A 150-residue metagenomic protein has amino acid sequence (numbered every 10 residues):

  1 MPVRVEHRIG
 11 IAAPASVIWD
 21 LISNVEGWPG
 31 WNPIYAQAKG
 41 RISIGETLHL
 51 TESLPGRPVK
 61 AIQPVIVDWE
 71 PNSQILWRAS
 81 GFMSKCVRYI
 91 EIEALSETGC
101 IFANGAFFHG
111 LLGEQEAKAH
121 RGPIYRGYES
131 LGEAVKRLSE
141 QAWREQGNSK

Functional and structural regions predicted by a protein language model:
M1-G10, S53-P58, R126-Y128: An N-terminal domain-start capping segment
M1-K39: Hydrophobic ligand-binding cavity/cleft-lining segments
S16-D20, D68, E97, R126 (+2 more regions): Replace "anionic and nucleotidyl ligands
P29, L54-I101, F107-L112, R137 (+1 more regions): Hydrophobic-ligand binding "helix-grip"
A106-K150: A conserved amphipathic terminal alpha-helix motif
